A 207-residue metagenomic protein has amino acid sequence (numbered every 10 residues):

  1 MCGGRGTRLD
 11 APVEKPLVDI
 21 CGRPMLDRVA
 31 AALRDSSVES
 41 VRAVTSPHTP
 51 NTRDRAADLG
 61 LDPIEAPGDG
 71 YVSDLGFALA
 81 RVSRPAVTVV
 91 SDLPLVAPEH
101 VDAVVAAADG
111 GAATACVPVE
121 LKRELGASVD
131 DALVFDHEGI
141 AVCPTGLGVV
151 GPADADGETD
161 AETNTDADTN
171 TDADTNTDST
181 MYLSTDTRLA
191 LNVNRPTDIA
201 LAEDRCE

Functional and structural regions predicted by a protein language model:
M1-P12: N-terminal nucleotide-binding beta1-loop-alpha1 segment
T7, K15, P50: Glycine-centered loop/turn positions within well-structured domains that cap or flank conserved ligand/cofactor-binding
K15-R28: Short catalytic helix/loop segments, enriched in acidic residues and glycine and frequently bearing histidine
R23, Y71, P196-I199: Residues at or immediately preceding the N-termini of alpha-helices
M25-T88: Conserved N-terminal catalytic core of the sugar/cofactor nucleotidyltransferase
T52-R55, A97-R205: Conserved core of the sugar-phosphate nucleotidyltransferase
S91-P94: The conserved acidic donor/metal-binding loop of glycosyltransferases
